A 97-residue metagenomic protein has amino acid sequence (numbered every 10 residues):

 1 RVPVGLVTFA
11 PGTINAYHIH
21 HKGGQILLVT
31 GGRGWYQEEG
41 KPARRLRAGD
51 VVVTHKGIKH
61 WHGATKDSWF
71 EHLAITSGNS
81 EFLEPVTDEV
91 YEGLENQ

Functional and structural regions predicted by a protein language model:
R1-Y17, G23: A short glycine-rich, His/Asp/Glu-containing loop-to-beta-strand
P3, W61-Q97: Double-stranded beta-helix
V7, L27, V52: Conserved GNAT-family N-acetyltransferase fold
F9-T13, R33-G34, S80: Short, charged/polar surface micro-motifs in flexible loops or helix N-caps
T13, K22-G23, P42, I58 (+2 more regions): A generic "binding-loop/recognition-motif" signal
A16-Y17, Y36-Q37, R44, K59-T65: Short beta-strand His + acidic residue motifs that chelate non-heme Fe in jelly-roll/DSBH and cupin folds
K22-G34, E39-G40: Glycine- and acidic-residue-biased ligand/ion/polar-headgroup-sensing regions
G40-G57: Short acidic-glycine-tyrosine-enriched beta hairpin
